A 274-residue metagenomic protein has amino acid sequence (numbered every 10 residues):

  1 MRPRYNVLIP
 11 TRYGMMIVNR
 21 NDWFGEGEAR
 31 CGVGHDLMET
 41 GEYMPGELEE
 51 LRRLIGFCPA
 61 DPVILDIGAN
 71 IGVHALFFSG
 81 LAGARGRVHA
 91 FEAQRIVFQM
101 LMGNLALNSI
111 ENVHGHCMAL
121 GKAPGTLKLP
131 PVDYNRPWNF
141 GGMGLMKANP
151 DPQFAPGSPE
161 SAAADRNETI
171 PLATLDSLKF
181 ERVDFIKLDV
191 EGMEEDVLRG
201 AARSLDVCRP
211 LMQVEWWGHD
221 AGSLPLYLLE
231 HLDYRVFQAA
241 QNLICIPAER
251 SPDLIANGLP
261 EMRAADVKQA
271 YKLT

Functional and structural regions predicted by a protein language model:
M1-E111, P156-R166, F180, Q238-T274: S-adenosyl-L-methionine
M38-L65, T126-K128, G144-C208, H219-D220: Short internal loop-to-helix segment that lines adenine-nucleotide cofactor pockets
A69, I110, L120-K122, L175 (+2 more regions): Hydrophobic pocket-lining residues within nucleotide cofactor-binding pockets
V73-L76, Q99, G125, E195-R199: Short N-terminal helix/helix-N-cap motif within the alpha/beta-hydrolase-1
M102-Y134: Core alpha/beta nucleotide-donor-binding catalytic domains of modification enzymes
A119, P130-V132, R136-W138, M143-A148 (+1 more regions): S-adenosyl-L-methionine-dependent methyltransferase catalytic module, highlighting the catalytic core
L172-D206, L211-Q213, H219-K272: Internal alpha/beta domain cores that form substrate/cofactor-binding pockets in large enzymes and binding proteins
